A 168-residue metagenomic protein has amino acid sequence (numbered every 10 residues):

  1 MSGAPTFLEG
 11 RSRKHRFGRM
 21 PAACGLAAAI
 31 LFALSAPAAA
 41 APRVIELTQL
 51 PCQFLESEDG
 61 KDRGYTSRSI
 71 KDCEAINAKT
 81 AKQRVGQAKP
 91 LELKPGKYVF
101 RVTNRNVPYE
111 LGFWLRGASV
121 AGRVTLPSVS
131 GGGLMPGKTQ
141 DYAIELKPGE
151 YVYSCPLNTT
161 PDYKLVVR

Functional and structural regions predicted by a protein language model:
M1-F17: N-terminal secretory signal peptides that target proteins for export/translocation
A23-A33: Bacterial N-terminal signal peptides
A36-A40: Sec/Tat signal peptide C-region and signal peptidase I cleavage site
A41-I70, K82-V85, E92, P108 (+1 more regions): Extracellular/periplasmic metallocenter environments
K71-A78, V129-S130: Short, basic/aromatic beta-hairpin or loop at an interaction surface
L91-L126: Contiguous segments within soluble domain cores/interaction surfaces
S119-T139: An anionic, turn-rich surface loop/hairpin at beta-sheet edges that serves as a generic interaction/coordination patch
